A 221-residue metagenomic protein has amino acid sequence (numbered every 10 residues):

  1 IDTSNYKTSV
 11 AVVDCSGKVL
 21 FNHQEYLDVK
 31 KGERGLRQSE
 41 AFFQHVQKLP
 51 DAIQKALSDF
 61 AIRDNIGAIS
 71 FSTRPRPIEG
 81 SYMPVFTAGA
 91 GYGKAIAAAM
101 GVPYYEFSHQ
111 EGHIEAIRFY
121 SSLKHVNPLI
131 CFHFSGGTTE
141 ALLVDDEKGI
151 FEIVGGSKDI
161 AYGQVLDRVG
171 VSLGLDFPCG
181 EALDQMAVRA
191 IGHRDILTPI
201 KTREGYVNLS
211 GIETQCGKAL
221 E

Functional and structural regions predicted by a protein language model:
T3, A11, N22, H125-V126 (+2 more regions): A short helix-loop
S4-F43, I150-I153: Short glycine-rich, Thr/Ser-proximal phosphate-binding strand/loop in the N-terminal lobe of ATP-dependent enzymes
K7, S72-P77, S108-I114, T138: Acidic, glycine-rich active-site loops and adjacent beta-strand->loop/helix elements that engage anionic groups
D14-V19, P84-A95, M100-V102, Y120-H125 (+1 more regions): A glycine- and small-aliphatic-rich helix-loop capping segment at beta-alpha/alpha-beta transitions that lines
H23-E25, Q44-F60: Short, well-ordered amphipathic alpha-helical segments that serve as non-catalytic structural scaffolds within diverse
Q54-K94: Short beta-strand-loop/turn "lid" adjacent to the catalytic site in phosphate-handling enzymes
V102-I130: Conserved phosphate-binding catalytic cores of ATP/NTP-utilizing and phosphoryl-transfer enzymes
